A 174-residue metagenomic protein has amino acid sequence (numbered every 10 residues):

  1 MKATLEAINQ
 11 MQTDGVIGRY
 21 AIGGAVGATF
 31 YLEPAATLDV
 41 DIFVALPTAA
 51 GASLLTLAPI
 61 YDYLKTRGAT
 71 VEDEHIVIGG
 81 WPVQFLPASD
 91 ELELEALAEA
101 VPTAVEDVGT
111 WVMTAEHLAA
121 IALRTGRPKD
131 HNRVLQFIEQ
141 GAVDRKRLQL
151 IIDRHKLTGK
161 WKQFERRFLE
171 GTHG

Functional and structural regions predicted by a protein language model:
M1-G174: Compositionally biased terminal segments of proteins
